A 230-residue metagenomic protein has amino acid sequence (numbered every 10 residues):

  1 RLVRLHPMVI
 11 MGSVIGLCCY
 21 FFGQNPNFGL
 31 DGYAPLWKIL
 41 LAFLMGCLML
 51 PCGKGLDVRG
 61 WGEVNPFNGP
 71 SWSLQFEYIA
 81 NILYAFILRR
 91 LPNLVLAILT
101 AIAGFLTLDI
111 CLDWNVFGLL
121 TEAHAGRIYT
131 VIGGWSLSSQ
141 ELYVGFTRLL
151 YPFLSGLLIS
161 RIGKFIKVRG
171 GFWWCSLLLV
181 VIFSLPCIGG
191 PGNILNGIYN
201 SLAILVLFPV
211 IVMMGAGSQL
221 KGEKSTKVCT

Functional and structural regions predicted by a protein language model:
R1-R4, S73-L74, G145, L149: Hydrophobic transmembrane-helix microenvironments that flank and shape a buried ionizable site
V3-G12, L88, P92, T230: Alpha-helical transmembrane segments of multi-pass membrane proteins
L5-Y78, T107-G134, A203-A216: Membrane-interface helix-loop-helix regions
V14-C18, I79-N93, S155-I159: Membrane-interfacial alpha-helical segments at the cytosolic side of multi-pass membrane proteins
C18-F21, A101-N115, L177-P191: Aromatic-anchored segments of alpha-helical transmembrane domains
C52-W61, I87-L91, I132-T230: Alpha-helical transmembrane segments in multi-pass integral membrane proteins
P66, Y78, I82, K224-T230: Short, conserved clusters of charged catalytic residues that mark active-site and nucleotide-handling motifs
L94-I98: Membrane-interface helix-loop-helix junctions at transmembrane boundaries of multi-pass membrane enzymes, predominantly
